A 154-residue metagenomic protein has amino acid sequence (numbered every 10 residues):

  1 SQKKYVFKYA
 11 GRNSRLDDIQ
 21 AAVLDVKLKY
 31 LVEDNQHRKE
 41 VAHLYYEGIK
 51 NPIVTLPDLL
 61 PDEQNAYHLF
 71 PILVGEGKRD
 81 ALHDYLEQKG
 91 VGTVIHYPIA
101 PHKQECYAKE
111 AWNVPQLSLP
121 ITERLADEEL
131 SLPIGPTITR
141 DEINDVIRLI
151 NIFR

Functional and structural regions predicted by a protein language model:
S1-R154: PLP-dependent aminotransferase class I/II
